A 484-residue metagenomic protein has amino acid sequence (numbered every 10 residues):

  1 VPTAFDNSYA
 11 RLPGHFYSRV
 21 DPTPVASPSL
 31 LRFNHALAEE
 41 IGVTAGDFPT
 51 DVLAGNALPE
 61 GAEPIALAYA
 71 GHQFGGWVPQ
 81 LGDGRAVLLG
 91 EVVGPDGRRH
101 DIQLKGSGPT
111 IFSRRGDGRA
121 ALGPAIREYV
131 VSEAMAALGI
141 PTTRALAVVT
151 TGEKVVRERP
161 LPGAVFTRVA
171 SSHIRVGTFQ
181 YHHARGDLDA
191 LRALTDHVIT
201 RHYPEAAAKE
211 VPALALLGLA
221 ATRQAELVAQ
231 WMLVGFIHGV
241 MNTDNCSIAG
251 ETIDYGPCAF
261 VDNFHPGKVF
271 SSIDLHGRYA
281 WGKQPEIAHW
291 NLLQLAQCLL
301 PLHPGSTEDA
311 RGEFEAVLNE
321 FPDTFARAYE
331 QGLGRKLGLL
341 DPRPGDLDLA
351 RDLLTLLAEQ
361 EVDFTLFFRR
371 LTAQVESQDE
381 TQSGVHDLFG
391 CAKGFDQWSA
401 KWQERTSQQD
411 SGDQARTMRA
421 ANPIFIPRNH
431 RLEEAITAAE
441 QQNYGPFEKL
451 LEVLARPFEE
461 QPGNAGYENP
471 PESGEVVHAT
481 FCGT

Functional and structural regions predicted by a protein language model:
V1-S8, R19-D21, G97-I102, L161-F166 (+5 more regions): Short, functional N-terminal and low-complexity linear motifs
V1-Y69, L275-T484: Regulatory N- and C-terminal appendages and interdomain linkers associated with kinase/kinase-like NTP transferase
S8-L12, A86-G90, T150-V155, C246-Y255 (+2 more regions): Short, mixed-charge, low-aromatic patches
Y9-P13, H100-T110, T195, I199 (+2 more regions): Active-site-adjacent bridging/hinge elements
D21-T23, D117-R119, L214-A215: Short, contiguous strand/loop micro-motifs
S27-L30, H35-K209, I248-E251, N291-L292 (+6 more regions): Conserved ATP-binding subdomain of kinase catalytic cores across diverse folds
A125, K154-H238, A249-T355: ATP-dependent phospho-/nucleotidyl transfer catalytic cores
V240-M241, C246: Hydrophobic HxD+1 residue recognition
